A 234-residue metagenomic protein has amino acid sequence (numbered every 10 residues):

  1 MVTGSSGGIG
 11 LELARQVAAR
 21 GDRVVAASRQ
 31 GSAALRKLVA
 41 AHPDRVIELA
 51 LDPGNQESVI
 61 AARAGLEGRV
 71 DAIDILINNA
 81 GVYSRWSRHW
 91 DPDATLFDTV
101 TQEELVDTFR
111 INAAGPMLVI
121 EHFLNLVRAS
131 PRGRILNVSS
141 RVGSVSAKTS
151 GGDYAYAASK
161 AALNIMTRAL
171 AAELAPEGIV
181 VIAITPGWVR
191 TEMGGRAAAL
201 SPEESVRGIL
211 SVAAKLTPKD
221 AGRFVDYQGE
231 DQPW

Functional and structural regions predicted by a protein language model:
S6-G7: Conserved glycine-rich cofactor-binding loop
G10-L11: N-terminal Rossmann-fold NAD(P) dinucleotide-binding loop
A18-R36: Conserved glycine-rich Rossmann-like NAD(P)H-binding loop of the short-chain dehydrogenase/reductase
A41-E57: Rossmann-fold cofactor-recognition segment
G54-V70: Conserved Rossmann-fold cofactor-binding substructure of NAD(P)-dependent oxidoreductases
V82-F109, M117-L118, L124-P176: Catalytic loop of short-chain dehydrogenase/reductase
P176, A183-P186, G195-W234: C-terminal helical subdomain
